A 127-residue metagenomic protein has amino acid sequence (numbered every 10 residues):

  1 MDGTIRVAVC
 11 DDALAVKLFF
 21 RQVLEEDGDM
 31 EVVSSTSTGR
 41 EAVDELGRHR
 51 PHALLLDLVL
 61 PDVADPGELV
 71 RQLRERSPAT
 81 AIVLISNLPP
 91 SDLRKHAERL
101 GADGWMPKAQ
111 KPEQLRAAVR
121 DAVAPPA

Functional and structural regions predicted by a protein language model:
G3-A15, F20, L24: Conserved acidic segment of CheY-like receiver
S35-A53: Acidic, metal-coordinating helix/loop segments flanking the phosphotransfer/catalytic sites of two-component signaling
D57-V59: Active-site residues of response regulator receiver
G67-P78: Short amphipathic alpha-helix used as the core "switch/output" element in two-component signaling
L88-M106: Alpha4 helix (beta4-alpha4-beta5 surface) of REC/receiver domains from two-component response regulators
D92, Q110-R120: C-terminal output helix
R120-A127: The C-terminal output helix
